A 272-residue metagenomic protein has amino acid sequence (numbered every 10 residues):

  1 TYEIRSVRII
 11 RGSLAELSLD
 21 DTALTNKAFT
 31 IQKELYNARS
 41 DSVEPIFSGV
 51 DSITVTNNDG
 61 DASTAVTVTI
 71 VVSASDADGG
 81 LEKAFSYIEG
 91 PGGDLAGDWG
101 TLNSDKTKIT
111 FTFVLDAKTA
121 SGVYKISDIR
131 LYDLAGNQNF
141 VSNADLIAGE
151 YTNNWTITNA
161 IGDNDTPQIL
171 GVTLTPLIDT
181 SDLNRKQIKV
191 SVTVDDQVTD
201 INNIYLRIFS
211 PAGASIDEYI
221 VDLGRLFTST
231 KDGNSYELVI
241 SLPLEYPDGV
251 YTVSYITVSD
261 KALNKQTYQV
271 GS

Functional and structural regions predicted by a protein language model:
T1, N103-V114, A120, S229-I240 (+1 more regions): Aromatic sugar-binding surface patches on proteins that engage polysaccharides or sugar-phosphate polymers
T1-R5, A117-I126, G136, L244-V253: Short glycine/proline/serine/threonine-rich loop/turn segments at secondary-structure transition edges
E3-G12, L24-I31, L35-A38, S42 (+2 more regions): Long, contiguous binding/interaction regions
G12, Y87-L95, R207-I216: Change "in extracellular beta-sheet-rich domains … of secreted and cell-surface proteins" to "in beta-sheet-rich domains
G12-N26, A135-Y151, A262-S272: Beta-sandwich strand segments
F29-S48, W155-L170: Proline/serine/threonine-rich low-complexity linkers at boundaries of modular beta-sandwich domains
S48-N58, L170-D179: Short, solvent-exposed loop/edge segments of extracellular or virion-exposed proteins
N57-D61, I70-G80, G90, D133 (+4 more regions): Extracellular acidic, Ser/Thr/Pro-rich low-complexity tracts
